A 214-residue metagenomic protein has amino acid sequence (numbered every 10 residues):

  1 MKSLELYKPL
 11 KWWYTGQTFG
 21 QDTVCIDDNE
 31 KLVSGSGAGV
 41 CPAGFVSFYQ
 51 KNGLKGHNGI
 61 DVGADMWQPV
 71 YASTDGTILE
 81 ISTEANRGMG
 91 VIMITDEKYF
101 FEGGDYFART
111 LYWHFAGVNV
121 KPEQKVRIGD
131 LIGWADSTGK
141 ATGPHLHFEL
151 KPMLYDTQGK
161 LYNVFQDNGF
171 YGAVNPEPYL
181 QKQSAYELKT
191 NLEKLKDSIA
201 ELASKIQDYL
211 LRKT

Functional and structural regions predicted by a protein language model:
M1-M89, K98-E102, R127-I128, S137: Surface-exposed, glycine-biased beta-strand/turn segments
K2-Q17, G103-D105, K121-R127, E149-T214: Acidic, glycine-rich catalytic/binding loops that coordinate metals and/or anionic ligands
K55-N58, A72-N119, A141-P152, Q158: Zn2+-dependent peptidoglycan hydrolase active-site motif and core
D61, I92, L111, W134 (+1 more regions): Conserved beta-strand positions that form and line the central face of beta-propeller blades
A64-M66, G117-V118, P122: Active-site acidic-Proline motif in GNAT/NAT acetyltransferases
A64-W67, Y106, A141, F170: Soluble non-cytosolic domains of exported or imported proteins
L79, G133, E177: Nucleotide phosphate-binding site architecture
N119-P144: Beta-rich strand-turn-strand
